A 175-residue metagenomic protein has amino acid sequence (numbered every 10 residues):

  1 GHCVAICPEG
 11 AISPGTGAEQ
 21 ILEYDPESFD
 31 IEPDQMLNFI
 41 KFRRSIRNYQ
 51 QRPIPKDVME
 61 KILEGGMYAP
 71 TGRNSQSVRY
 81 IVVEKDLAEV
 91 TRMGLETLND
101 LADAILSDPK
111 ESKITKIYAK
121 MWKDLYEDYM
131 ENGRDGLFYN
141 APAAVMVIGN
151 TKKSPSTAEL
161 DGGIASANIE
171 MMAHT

Functional and structural regions predicted by a protein language model:
H2-E19: Iron-sulfur cluster-binding cysteine motifs and their immediate structural context in ferredoxin-like electron-transfer
T16-S28, I169: Short cysteine/histidine-rich metal-coordination sites, predominantly Zn2+-binding motifs
Y24-E60: Specificity-determining recognition surfaces
D57, M67-T71, L87: Active-site loop/lid in soluble adenylation, ligation, and acyl-transfer enzymes
I62-G66, V145, G149-T175: Small-aliphatic-rich amphipathic alpha-helix that forms the alpha element of a beta-alpha
G65-Y68, V78: Non-catalytic interaction/regulatory modules that flank or connect domains
S75-Q76, F138-P142, T175: Short gly/pro-enriched beta-turn/loop segments at secondary-structure junctions
V82-L160: Glycine/small-residue-rich phosphate/adenosyl-binding loop
